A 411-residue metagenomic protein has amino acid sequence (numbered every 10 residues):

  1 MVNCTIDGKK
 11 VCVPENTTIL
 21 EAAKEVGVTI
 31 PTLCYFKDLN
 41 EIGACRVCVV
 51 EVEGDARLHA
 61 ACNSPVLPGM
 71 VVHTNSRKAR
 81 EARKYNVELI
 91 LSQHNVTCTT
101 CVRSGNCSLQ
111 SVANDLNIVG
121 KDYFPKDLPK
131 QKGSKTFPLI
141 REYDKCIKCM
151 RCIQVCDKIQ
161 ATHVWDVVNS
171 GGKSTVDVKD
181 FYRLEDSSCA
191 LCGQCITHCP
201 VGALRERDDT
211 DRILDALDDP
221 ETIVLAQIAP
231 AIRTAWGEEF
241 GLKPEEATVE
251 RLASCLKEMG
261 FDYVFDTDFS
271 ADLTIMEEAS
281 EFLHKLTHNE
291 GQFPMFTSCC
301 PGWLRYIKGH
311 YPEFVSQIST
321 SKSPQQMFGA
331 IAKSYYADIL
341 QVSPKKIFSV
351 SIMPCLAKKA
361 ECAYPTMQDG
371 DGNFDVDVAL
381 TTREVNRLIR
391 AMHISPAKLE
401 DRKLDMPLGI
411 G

Functional and structural regions predicted by a protein language model:
M1-C4: Short structural boundary motif marking the start of a folded domain
I6-K9, E53-G54: Short strand-turn-strand beta-turns centered on an Asx-Gly dipeptide
K9-E15: A short N-terminal beta-strand-loop micro-motif at the entrance of redox/enzyme domains
K10, G133, I140-I147, R183-D186 (+8 more regions): Generic amphipathic alpha-helical segments used as scaffolds and interaction surfaces in large, multi-domain proteins
P14, F137, I147, A190 (+2 more regions): Residue-level recognition of alpha-helix initiation/capping sites
E15-G69, N75, A79, R207-G411: Iron-sulfur-associated redox domains of electron-transfer enzymes in respiratory and anaerobic energy metabolism
R46-L191, T197, V201-I223: Fe-S ferredoxin-like electron-transfer domains and their immediately adjacent linker/connector regions across
N106, Q110, Y143, C149 (+9 more regions): Hydrophobic, well-ordered secondary-structure segments
